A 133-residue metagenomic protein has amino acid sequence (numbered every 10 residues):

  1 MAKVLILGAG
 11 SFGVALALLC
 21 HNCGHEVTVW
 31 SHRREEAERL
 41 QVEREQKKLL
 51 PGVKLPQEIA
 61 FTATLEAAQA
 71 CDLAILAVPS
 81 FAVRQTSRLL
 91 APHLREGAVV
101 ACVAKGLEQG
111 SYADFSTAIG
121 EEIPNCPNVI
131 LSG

Functional and structural regions predicted by a protein language model:
M1-V53, T62-A63, L89: NAD(P)+-binding Rossmann beta1-loop-alpha1 motif at the extreme N-terminus of oxidoreductases
L55, F61, E66-Q69, L73-S132: Rossmann-like NAD(P)(H) cofactor-binding subdomain of soluble oxidoreductases
